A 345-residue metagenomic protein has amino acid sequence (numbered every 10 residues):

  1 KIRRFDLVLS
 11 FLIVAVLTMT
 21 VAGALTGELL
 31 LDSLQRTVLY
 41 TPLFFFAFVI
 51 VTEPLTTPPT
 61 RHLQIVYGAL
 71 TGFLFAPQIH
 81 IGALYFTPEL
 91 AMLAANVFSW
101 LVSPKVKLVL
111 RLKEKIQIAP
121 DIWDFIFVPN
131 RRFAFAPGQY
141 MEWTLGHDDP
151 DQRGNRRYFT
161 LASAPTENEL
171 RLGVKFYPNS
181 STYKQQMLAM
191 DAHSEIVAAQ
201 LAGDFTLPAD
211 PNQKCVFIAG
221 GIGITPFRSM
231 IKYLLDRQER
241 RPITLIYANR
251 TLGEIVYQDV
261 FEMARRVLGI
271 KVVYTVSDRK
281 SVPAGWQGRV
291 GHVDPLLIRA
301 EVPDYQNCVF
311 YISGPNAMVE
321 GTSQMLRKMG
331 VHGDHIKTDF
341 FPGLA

Functional and structural regions predicted by a protein language model:
K1-V21: Internal active-site segments that recognize and position negatively charged phosphoryl groups and nucleotide moieties
R4-S10, S33-T41, Q64, I81-A94: Loop-to-transmembrane alpha-helix initiation sites
A22-I81, E301: Glycine/small-residue-rich hydrophobic helix-like segments
L90-I116: Membrane-interfacial segments at transmembrane helix termini in multi-pass membrane proteins
K107-A199, N212-Q213, L235, N249-T251 (+2 more regions): Ferredoxin-reductase
L161, I224-Q238: Histidine-anchored nucleotide/phosphate-binding helix
I246-A345: Reductase modules of NAD(P)H-dependent flavoproteins
